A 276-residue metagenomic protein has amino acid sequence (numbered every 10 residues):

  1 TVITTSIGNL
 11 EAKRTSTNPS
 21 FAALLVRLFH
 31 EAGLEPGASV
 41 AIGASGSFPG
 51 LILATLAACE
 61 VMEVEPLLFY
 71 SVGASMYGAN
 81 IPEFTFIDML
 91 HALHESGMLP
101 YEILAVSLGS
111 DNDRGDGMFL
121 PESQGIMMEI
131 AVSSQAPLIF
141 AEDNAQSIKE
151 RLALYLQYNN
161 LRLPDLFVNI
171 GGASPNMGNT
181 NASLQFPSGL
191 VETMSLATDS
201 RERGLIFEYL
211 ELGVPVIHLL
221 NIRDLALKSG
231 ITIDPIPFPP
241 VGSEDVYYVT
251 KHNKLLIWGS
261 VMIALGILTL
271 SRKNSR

Functional and structural regions predicted by a protein language model:
T1-A32, P36, V40, A57 (+3 more regions): Metallocofactor- and cofactor-centric catalytic cores in central/energy metabolism, strongly enriched
T15-S20, G46-G50, L196: Soluble non-cytosolic domains of exported or imported proteins
V26-A32, P36-T85: Membrane-embedded segments
P36-A38, V61, L67, M76 (+7 more regions): Conserved mixed alpha/beta catalytic, RNA-binding, or beta-rich assembly cores of soluble enzyme, regulatory
A44-S45, F69-V72, I170-G172, L219-I222: Active-site-proximal beta-strand/loop segments in catalytic clefts of secreted hydrolases
T85-F167: A substrate-binding/cap region within the structured catalytic cores of diverse enzymes
R162, L166, A173, T180-R276: C-terminal functional extensions of proteins
